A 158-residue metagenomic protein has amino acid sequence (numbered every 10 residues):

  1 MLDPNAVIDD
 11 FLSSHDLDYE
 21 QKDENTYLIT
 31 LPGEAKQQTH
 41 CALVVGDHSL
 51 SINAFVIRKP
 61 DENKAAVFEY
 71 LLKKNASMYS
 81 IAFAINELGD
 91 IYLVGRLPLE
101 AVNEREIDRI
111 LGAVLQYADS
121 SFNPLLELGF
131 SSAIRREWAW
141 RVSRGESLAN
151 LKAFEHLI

Functional and structural regions predicted by a protein language model:
M1-D18: Amphipathic alpha-helical segments
F11-S14, Y70-M78, I110-P124: Conserved short hydrophobic interaction patches
D18, H40-A42, A82-A84: Short, surface-exposed charged micro-motifs
E20-T39, G46-L50: Ser/Thr-rich, low-complexity intrinsically disordered terminal regions
N53-V94: Short, internal acidic amphipathic alpha-helical interface segments that mediate docking to partner proteins
V56-P60, L97-E106: A generic structural motif
A101-R136: A contiguous, mid-protein "functional segment" used to position or interact with cofactors/ions or partner subunits
L126-I158: Short, highly charged C-terminal tails/helix-capping segments
